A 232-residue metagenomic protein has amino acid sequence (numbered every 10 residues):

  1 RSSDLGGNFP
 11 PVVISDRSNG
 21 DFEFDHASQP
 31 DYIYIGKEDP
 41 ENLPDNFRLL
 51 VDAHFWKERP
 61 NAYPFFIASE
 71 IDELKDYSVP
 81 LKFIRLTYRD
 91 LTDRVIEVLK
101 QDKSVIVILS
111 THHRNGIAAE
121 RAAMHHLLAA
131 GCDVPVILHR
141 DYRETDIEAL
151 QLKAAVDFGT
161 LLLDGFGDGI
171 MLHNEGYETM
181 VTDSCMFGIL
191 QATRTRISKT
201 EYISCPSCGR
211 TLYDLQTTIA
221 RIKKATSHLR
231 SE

Functional and structural regions predicted by a protein language model:
G7-D21, I84-R89, D141-Q151: Active-site mouth loops of central-metabolism enzymes
S15, D31-P40, D45-E73, V79-L91 (+3 more regions): Catalytic beta/alpha-barrel core
D21-D25, D93-E97, A118-A122, T145-L162 (+1 more regions): Catalytic cores of alpha/beta
A27-S28, Q101-K103, T200: Generic helix N-cap/helix-start motif at coil->alpha-helix transitions
L43-L50, G176-T195: C-terminal helical cap(s) of enzyme catalytic domains, especially alpha/beta-barrels
D90-G131, D146: Rossmann-like short-chain dehydrogenase/reductase
A119-M124, L128-T145, T182, G188 (+1 more regions): Small-residue-enriched alpha-helical segments and adjacent helix-cap loops that form tight helix-helix packing
